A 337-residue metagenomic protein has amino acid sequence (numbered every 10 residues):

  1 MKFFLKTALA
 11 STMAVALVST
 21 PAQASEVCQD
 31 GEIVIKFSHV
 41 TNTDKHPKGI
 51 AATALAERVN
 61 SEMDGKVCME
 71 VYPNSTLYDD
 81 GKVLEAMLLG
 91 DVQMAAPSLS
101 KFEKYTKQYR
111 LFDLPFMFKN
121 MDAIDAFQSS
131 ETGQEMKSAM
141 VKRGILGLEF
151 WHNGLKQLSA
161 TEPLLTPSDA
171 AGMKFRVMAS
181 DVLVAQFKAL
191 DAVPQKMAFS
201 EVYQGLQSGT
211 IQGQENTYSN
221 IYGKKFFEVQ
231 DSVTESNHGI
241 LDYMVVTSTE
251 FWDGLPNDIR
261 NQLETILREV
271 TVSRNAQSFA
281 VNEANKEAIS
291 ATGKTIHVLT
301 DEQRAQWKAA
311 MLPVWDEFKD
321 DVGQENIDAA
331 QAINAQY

Functional and structural regions predicted by a protein language model:
M1-V34, Y337: Short, low-complexity disordered leader/linker segments with a strong preference for bacterial N-terminal type II
L17, E135-M140: Short, solvent-exposed secondary-structure boundary motifs
S25-A123, E131-T132, M140-Y337: N-terminal secretory/targeting leader peptides
